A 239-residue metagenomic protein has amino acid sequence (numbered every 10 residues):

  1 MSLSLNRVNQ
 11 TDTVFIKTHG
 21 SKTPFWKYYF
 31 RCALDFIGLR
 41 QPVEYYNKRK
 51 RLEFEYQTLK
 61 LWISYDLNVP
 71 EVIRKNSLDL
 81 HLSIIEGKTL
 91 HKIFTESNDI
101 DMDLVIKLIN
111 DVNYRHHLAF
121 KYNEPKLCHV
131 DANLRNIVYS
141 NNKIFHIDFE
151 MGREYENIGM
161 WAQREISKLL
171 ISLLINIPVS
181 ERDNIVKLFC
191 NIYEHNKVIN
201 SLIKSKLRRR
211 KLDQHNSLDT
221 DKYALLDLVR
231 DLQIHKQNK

Functional and structural regions predicted by a protein language model:
S2-R51: ATP-binding glycine-rich loop module of kinase domains
L34-D35, K48-R51, I63, L67-L108: Conserved structural core of kinase catalytic domains
W62, V112-Y122: Conserved hydrophobic alpha-helix
K121-L134: Catalytic-loop of the protein kinase fold
N136-H146: Conserved protein kinase catalytic/activation segment
F149-K239: C-lobe/activation-segment region of protein kinase-like
